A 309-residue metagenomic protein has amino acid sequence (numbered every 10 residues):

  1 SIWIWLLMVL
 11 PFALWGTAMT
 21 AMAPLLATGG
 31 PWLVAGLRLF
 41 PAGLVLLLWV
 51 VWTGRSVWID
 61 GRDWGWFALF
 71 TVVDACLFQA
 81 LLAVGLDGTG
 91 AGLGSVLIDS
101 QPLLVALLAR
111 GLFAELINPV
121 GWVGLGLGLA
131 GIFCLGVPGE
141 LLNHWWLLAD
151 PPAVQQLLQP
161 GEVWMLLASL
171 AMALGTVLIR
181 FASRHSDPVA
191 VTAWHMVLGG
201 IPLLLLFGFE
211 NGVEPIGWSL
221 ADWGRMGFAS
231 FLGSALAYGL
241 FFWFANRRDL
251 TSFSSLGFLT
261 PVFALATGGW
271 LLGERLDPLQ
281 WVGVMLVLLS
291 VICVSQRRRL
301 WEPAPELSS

Functional and structural regions predicted by a protein language model:
S1-L37, A42-L44, H144-R184, I201-L205 (+1 more regions): Glycine-/small-residue-enriched transmembrane alpha-helix faces in small-molecule transporters and effluxers
L7-M8, F12, F67-T71, A83 (+8 more regions): Residue-level signature of transmembrane alpha-helical cores of multipass secondary-active transporters and flippases
A13-L14, A18-M19, L47-I98, C134 (+1 more regions): Specific transmembrane alpha-helical segments of multi-pass solute transporters/efflux pumps, especially DMT/EamA
T20-T28, W58, D87, G136-L158 (+2 more regions): Membrane-interface helix termini and inter-helical loops of multi-pass transporters
L26-L77, P102-L104, L108, L170-L178 (+4 more regions): Transmembrane alpha-helices of multi-pass small-molecule transport proteins
L33-L44, A83-G121, I132, A168 (+1 more regions): Specific alpha-helical transmembrane segments that line the substrate/conduction pathway and gating interfaces
A35-L37, A75, Q79, A91-S100 (+2 more regions): Helix-helix packing/entry segments at the starts of transmembrane helices
L46, A68, L108, I117-L142 (+6 more regions): Hydrophobic transmembrane alpha-helices of multi-pass small-molecule transport proteins
